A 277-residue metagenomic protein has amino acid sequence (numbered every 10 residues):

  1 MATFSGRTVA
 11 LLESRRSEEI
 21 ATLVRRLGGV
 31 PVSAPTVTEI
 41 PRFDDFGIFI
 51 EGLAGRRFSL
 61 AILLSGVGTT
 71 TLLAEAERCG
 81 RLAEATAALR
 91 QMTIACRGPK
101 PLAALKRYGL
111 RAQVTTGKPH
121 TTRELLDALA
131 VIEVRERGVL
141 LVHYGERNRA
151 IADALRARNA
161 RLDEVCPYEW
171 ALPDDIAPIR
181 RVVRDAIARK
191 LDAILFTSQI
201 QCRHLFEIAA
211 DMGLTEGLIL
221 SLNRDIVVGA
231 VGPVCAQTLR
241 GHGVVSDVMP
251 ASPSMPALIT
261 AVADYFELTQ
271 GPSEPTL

Functional and structural regions predicted by a protein language model:
M1-L277: Signature of uroporphyrinogen-III synthase
